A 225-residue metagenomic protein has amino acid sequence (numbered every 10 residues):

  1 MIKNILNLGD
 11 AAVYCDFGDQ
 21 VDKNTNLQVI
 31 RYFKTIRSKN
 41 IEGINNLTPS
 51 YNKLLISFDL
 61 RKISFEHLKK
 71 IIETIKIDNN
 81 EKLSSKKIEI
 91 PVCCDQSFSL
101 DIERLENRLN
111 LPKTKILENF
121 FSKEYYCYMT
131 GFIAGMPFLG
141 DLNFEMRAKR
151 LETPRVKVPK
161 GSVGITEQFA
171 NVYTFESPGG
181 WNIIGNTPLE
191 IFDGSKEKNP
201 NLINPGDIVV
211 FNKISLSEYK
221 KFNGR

Functional and structural regions predicted by a protein language model:
M1-R225: Glycine-rich active-site loops that engage anionic ligands at enzyme catalytic sites
